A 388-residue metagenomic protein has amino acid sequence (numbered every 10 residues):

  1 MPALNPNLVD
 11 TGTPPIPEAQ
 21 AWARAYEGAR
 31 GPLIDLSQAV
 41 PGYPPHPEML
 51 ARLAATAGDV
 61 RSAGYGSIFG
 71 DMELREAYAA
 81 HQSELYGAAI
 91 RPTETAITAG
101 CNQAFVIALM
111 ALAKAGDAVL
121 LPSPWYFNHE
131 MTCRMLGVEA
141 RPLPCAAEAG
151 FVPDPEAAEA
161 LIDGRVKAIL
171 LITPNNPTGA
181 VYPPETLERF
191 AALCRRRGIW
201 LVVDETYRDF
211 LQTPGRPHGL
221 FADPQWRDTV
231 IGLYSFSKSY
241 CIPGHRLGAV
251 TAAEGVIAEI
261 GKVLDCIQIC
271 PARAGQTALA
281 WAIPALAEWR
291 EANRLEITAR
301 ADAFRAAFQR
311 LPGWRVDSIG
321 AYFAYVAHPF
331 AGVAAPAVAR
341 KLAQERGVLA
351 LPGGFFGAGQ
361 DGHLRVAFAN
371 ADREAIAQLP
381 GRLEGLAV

Functional and structural regions predicted by a protein language model:
P2-G100, I107, I283-A285, V388: N-terminal small-domain helix-loop-helix segment of the aminotransferase-like
Y26, R30, L136, R196-R197 (+1 more regions): Helix C-cap/helix->beta junction micro-motif
A80, E159-A160, K341-A350, F356-V388: PLP-dependent enzyme catalytic core of the Aspartate aminotransferase-like
T93, M110-L171: PLP-dependent aminotransferase-like
D117, V138, R196-I199, W226-D228: A short helix->loop->beta-strand "cap" motif at the edges of active sites that frequently abuts
A146-T213: Active-site phosphate-binding strand-loop segment of PLP-dependent enzymes
D223, D228-T298, D302-R305, A387: Conserved core segment of the aminotransferase class I/II
A280, E296-R305, R315-H328, Q360: Conserved glycine-rich beta-strand-loop-beta hairpin in the small C-terminal domain of fold type I
